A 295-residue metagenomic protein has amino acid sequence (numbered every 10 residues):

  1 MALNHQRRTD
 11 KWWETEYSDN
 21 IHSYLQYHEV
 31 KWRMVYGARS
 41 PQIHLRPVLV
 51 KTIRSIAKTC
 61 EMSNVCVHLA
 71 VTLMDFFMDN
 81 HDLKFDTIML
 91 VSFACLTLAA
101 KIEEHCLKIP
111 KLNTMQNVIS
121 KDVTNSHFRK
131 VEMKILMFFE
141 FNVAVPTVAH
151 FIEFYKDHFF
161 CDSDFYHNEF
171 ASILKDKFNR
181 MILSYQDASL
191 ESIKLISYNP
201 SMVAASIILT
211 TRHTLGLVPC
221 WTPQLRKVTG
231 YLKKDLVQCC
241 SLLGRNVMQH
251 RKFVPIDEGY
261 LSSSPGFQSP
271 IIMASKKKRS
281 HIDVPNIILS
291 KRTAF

Functional and structural regions predicted by a protein language model:
M1-F295: Acidic, serine/threonine-rich low-complexity regulatory regions at protein termini of eukaryotic cell-cycle
